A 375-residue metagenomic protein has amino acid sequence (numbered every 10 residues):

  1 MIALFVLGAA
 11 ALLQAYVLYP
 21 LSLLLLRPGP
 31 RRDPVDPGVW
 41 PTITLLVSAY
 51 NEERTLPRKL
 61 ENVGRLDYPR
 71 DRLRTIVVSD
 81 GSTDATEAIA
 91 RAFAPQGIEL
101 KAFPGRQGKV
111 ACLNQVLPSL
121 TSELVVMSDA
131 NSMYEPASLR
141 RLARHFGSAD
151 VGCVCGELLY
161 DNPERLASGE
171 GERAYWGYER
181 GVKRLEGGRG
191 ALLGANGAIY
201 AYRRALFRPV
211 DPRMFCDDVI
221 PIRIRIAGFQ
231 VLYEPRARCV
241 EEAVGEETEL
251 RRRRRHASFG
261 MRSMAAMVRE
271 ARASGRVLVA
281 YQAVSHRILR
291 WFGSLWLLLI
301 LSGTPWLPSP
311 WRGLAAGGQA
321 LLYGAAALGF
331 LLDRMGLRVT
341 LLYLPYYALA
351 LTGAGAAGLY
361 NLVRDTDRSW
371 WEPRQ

Functional and structural regions predicted by a protein language model:
M1-P37: N-terminal membrane-anchoring/stem segments of glycan-assembly enzymes
A3, P37, R290-D367: Membrane-embedded multi-pass helical conduit in multi-pass membrane proteins, especially envelope-biosynthetic
P41-T44, R74, V219: Cell-envelope/extracellular polymer assembly enzymes that use nucleotide-activated donors
R54-R58, R72, T83-A92, L100 (+1 more regions): Acidic helix N-cap motif at the loop->helix transition within catalytic regions of sugar-transfer enzymes
N62, P69, S79-A88, G105 (+1 more regions): A conserved acidic beta->alpha catalytic loop
A111-C112, V116-P118, S122, P136-M214 (+1 more regions): Long helical/loop segments within the catalytic core of UDP-sugar-dependent glycosyltransferases, especially the large
V125: Short aromatic/hydrophobic "clamp" motif used to bind/position activated sugar donors
F146-Y178, P212, C216-V284, G353-N361: Catalytic donor/gating beta->alpha subdomain of glycosyltransferases that bind UDP-sugars
